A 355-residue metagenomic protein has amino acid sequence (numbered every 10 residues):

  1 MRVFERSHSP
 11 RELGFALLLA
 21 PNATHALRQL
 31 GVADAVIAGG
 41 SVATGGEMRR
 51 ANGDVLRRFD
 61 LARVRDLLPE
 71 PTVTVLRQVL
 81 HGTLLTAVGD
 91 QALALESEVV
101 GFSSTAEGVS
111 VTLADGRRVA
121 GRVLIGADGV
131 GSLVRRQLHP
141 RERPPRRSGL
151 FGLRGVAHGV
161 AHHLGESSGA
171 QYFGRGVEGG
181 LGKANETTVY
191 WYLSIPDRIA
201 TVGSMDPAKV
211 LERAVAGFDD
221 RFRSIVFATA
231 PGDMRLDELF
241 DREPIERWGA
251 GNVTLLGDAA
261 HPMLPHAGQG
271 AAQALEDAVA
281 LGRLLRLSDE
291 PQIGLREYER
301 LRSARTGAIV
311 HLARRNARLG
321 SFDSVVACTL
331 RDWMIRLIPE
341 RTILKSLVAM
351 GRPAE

Functional and structural regions predicted by a protein language model:
R2-S7, I125-G126, L153, P231-S324: Conserved mid-domain beta->alpha element of the FAD-binding
R6-S9, A16, G40: Residues in the short beta-alpha loop(s) of Rossmann-like NAD(P)-binding domains
P10-R11, L133-V134, P262-L264: Catalytic P-loop NTPase motifs of RecA-like helicase/translocase cores
A20-H139, R143-V156, P196-E212, D241 (+1 more regions): Conserved N-terminal helical subregion
S104-T105, G182-E186: Short beta-strand micro-motifs enriched in acidic
L150-G182, V202: Flavin-dependent oxidoreductases
H163, R175-V177, N185-E186, S194-A267 (+1 more regions): FAD/FMN-dependent oxidoreductases across multiple families
H311, R315-E355: Alpha-helical membrane-targeting segments
